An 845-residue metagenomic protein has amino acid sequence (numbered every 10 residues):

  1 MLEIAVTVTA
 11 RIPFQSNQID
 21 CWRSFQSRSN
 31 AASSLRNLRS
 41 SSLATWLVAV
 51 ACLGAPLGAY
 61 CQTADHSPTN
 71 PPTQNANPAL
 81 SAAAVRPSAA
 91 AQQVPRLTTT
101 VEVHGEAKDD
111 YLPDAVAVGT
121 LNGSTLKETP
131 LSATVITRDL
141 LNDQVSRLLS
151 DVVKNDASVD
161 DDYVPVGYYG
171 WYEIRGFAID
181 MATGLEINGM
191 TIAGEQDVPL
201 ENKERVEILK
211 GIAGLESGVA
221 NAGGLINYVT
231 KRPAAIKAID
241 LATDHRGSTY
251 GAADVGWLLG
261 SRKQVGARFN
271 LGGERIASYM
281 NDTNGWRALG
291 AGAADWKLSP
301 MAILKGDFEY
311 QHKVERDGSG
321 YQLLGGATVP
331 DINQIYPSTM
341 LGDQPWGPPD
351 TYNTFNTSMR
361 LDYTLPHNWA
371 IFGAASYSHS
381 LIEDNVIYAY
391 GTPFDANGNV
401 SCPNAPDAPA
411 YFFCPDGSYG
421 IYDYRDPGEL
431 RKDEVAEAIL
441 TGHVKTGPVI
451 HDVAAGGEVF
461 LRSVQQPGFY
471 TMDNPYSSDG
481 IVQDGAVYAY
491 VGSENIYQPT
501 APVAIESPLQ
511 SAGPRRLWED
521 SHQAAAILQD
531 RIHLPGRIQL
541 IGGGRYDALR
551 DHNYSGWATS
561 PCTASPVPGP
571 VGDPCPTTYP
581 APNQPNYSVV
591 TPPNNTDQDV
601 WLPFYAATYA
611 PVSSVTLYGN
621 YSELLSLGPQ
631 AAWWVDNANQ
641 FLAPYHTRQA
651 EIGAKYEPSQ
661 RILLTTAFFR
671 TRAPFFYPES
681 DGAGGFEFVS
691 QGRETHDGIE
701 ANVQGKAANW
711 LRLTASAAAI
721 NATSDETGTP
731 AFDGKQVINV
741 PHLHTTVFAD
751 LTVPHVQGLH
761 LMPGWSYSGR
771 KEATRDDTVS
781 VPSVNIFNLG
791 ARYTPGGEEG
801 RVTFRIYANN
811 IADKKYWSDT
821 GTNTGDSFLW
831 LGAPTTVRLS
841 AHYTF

Functional and structural regions predicted by a protein language model:
L2-Q144, S150-S158: N-terminal Sec signal peptide and the immediately downstream disordered periplasmic leader that contains the TonB box
V48, E429, T441, V453 (+5 more regions): Conserved C-terminal beta-signal and adjacent last beta-strands/turns of outer-membrane beta-barrel proteins
L97-I236, I652: Acidic, small-polar-rich N-terminal luminal/periplasmic segments of exported/outer-membrane proteins
N202-E204, L215-G292, L298-A302, F355 (+1 more regions): Outer-membrane beta-barrel translocator/receptor signature
E274-S278, A291-K297, M301-T364, N368 (+4 more regions): Acidic/polar loop-and-plug regions of large Gram-negative outer-membrane beta-barrel proteins
D295-K297, R431, I450-R462, L517-A673 (+1 more regions): Structural signature of Gram-negative outer-membrane beta-barrels, strongest in the C-terminal barrel of TonB-dependent
T364, A370-S376, S380-V386, A610-Y618 (+4 more regions): Membrane-embedded beta-barrel scaffold of Gram-negative outer-membrane proteins
G536-L540, R670-R672, V689-T774, H842-T844: Gram-negative outer-membrane beta-barrel transporters
